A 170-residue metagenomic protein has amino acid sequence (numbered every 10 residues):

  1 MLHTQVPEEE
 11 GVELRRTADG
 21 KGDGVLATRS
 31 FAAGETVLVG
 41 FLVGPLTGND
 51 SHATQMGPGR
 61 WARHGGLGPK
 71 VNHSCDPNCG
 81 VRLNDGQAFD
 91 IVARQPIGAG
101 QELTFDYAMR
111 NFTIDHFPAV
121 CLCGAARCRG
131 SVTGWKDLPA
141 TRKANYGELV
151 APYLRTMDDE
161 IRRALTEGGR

Functional and structural regions predicted by a protein language model:
M1-R170: Conserved catalytic SET/PR domain of SAM-dependent protein methyltransferases, capturing the structural core that binds
